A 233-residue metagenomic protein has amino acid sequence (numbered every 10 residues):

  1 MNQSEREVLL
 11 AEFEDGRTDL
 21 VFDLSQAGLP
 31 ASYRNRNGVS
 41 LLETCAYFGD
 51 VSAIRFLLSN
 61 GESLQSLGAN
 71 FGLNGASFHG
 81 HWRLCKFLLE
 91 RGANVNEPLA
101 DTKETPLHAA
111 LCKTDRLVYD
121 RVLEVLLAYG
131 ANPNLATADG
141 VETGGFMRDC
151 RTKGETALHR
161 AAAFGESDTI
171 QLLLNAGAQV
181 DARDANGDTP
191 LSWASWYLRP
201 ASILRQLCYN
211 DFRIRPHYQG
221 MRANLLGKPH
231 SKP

Functional and structural regions predicted by a protein language model:
M1-V8, Y129, A176, S195-P233: Ankyrin-repeat-protein effector appendages
N2-L10, R34-L41, S66-G75, P98-C112 (+3 more regions): Ankyrin-repeat boundary/"N-cap" motif
E7-L20: Alpha-helical segment of the N-proximal tetratricopeptide repeat
L20, S52-A53, R83-L84, V118-V122 (+3 more regions): Conserved ankyrin/ankyrin-like repeat signature
F22-P30, R55-L64, K86-N94, E124-P133 (+3 more regions): Ankyrin repeat domain, specifically the short helix-to-loop turn at the C-terminus of the second helix of each repeat
R151-S202: Ankyrin-repeat and related helical/solenoid repeat scaffolds used for protein-protein interactions
